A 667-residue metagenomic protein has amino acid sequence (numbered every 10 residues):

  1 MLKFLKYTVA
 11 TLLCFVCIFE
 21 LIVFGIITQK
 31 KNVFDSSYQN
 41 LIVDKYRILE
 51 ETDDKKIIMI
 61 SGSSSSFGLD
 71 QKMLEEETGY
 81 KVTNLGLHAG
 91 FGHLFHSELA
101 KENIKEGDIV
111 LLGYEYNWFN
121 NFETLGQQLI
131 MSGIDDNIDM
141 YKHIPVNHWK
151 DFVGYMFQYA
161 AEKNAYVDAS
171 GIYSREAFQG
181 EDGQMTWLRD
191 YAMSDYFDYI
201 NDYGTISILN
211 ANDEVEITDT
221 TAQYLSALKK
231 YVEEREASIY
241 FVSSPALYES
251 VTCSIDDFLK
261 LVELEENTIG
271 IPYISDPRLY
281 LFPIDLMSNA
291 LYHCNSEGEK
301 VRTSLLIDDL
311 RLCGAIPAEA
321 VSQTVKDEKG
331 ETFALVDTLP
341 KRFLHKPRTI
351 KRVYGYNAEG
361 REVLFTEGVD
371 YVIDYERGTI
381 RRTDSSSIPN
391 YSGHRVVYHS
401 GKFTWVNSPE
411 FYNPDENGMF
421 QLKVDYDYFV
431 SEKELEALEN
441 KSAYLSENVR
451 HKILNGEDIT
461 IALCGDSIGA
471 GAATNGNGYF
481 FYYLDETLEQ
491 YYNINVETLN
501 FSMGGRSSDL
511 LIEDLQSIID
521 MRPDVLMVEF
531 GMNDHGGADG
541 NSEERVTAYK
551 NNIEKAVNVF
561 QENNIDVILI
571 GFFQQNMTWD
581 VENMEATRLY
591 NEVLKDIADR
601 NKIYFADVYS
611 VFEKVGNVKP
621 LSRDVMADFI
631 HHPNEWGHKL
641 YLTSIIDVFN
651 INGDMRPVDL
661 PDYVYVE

Functional and structural regions predicted by a protein language model:
K6-I26: Hydrophobic membrane-insertion alpha-helices, especially the h-region of bacterial N-terminal signal peptides
N32-N103, I109, F429-S502, D514-D524: Serine-esterase "nucleophile elbow" of acetyl-processing enzymes
I104-M131, D182-N212, A462-C464, A470 (+5 more regions): Oxyanion-hole/transition-state-stabilizing segment in secreted/luminal serine hydrolases and related acyltransferases
Q127-R235, E529, L660-E667: Secreted/periplasmic serine-hydrolase-like ester/acetyl group-modifying domain
T186, D190, N210-P317: Solvent-exposed soluble domains appended to multi-pass membrane proteins
L228-S254, E529-N533, A556-N591: Active-site segments of SGNH/GDSL-like serine hydrolases that catalyze O-acetyl group transfer/hydrolysis on lipids
F258-L312, F572-E667: Catalytic His-Asp segment of secreted/periplasmic serine-dependent ester chemistry enzymes
A318-E432: Extended beta-strand solenoid/passenger and fiber regions
